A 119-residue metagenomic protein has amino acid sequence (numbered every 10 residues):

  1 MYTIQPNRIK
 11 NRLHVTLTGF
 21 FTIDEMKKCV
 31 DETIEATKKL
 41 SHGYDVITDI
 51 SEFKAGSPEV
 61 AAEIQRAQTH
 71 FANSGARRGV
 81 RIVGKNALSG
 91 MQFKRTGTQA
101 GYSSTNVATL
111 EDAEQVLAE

Functional and structural regions predicted by a protein language model:
M1-E119: Amphipathic, Lys/Arg-enriched alpha-helical "gate/interface" segment within cytosolic domains that mediates
